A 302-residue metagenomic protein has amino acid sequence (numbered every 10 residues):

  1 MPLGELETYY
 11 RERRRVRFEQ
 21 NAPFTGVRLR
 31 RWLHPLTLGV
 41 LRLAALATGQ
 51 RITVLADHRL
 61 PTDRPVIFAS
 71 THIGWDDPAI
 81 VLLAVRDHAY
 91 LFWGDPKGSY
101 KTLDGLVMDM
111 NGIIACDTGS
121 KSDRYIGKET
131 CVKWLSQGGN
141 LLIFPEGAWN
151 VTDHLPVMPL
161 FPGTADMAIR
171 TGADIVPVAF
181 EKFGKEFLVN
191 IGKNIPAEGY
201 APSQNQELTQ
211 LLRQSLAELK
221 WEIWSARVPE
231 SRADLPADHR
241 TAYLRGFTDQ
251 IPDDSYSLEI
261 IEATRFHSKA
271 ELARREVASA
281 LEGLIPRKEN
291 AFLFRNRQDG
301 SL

Functional and structural regions predicted by a protein language model:
P2-N21, Y125-L302: Non-catalytic C-terminal accessory region of glycerolipid acyltransferases and related lyso-lipid remodeling enzymes
N21-L38: Helix-enriched interaction subdomains in cytosolic or periplasmic regions, typified by TIR/SEFIR signaling/NADase cores
H34, L41-H72: Helix-to-loop junction immediately C-terminal to a conserved catalytic motif
A45, V85, V107-M108, W134 (+1 more regions): A generic structural signal for well-ordered alpha-helical segments
Q50-T53, S120-K128: Glycine-rich, highly charged phosphate/nucleotide-binding loops
V54, V107-M108, I175, I191: Structural signal for hydrophobic
T62-K121: Catalytic core of membrane glycerolipid acyltransferases/transacylases, capturing the structured, soluble-facing
